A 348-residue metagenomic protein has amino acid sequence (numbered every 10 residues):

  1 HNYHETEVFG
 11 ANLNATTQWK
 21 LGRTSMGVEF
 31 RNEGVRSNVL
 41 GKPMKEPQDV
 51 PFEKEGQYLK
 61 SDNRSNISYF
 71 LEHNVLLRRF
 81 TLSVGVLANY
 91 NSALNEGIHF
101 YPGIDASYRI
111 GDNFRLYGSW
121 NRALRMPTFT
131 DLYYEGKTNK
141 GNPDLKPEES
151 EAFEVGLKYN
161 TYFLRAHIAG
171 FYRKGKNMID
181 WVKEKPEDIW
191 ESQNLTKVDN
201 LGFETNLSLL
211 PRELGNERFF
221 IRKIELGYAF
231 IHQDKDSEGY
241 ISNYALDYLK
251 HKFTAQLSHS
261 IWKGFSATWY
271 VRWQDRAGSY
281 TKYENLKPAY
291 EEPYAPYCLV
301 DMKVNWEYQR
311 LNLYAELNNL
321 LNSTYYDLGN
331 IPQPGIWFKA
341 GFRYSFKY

Functional and structural regions predicted by a protein language model:
H1-G97, S107-R109, H167-I168, E217-E225: Face-selective signature of the C-terminal outer-membrane beta-barrel domain
E5-F9, N63-I67, I98-F100, E149-F153 (+6 more regions): Residues that define the transmembrane beta-barrel architecture of outer-membrane proteins
A11-T17, Y69-V75, I104-Y108, V155-Y159 (+6 more regions): Residues on the lipid-exposed face of transmembrane beta-strands in outer-membrane beta-barrel proteins
T16-L21, N74-R79, F100, Y108-D112 (+9 more regions): Outer-membrane beta-barrel strand-turn architecture
M26-N32, V84-Y90, I104, G118-R122 (+7 more regions): Transmembrane beta-barrel strands of outer-membrane/channel proteins
L76, F80-T81, Y172-K174, N194-T281 (+1 more regions): Gram-negative outer-membrane beta-barrel transporters
S107, G118-S119, F153-V155, R222-I224 (+1 more regions): Conserved C-terminal beta-signal and adjacent last beta-strands/turns of outer-membrane beta-barrel proteins
R115, R122-K176, K183-E213, A245-H251 (+1 more regions): Outer-membrane beta-barrel signature, preferentially recognizing the C-terminal barrel domain of Gram-negative
